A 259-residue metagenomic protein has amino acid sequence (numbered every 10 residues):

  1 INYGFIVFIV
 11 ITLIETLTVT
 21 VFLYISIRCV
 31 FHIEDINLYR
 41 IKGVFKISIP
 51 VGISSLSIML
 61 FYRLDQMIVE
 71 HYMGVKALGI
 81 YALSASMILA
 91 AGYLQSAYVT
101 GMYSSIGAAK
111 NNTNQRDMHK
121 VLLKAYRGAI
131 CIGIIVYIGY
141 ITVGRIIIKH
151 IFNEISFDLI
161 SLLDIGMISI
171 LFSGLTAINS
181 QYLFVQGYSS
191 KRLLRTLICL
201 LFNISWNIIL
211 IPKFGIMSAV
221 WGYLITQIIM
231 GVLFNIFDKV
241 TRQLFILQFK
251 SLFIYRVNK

Functional and structural regions predicted by a protein language model:
I1-C29, I47, I198-F202, I216-V240: Hydrophobic alpha-helical transmembrane segments
I1-I6, M167-L197: Membrane-interface junctions at transmembrane-helix termini in multi-pass inner-membrane proteins
F5-T12, V21-Y62, S105, T113-K120 (+1 more regions): Interhelical loop/hinge segments that connect adjacent transmembrane helices in multipass membrane
T20-I25, M67, H71, Y93-A97 (+6 more regions): Membrane-embedded alpha-helical segments of multi-pass transporters/permeases
F45, N114-C131, I135-V143, I160-L163: Interfacial transmembrane-helix starts/ends
P50, D65-M67, G79-S96, R127-G128 (+1 more regions): Alpha-helical transmembrane segments of polytopic membrane transporters and translocases
V75, T142-L171, M217: Interfacial segments at transmembrane-helix termini and the short loops linking adjacent helices
S84, I88-N114, H119, S180-V185: Helix-loop junctions and terminal segments of transmembrane helices in multi-pass membrane transport/translocation
